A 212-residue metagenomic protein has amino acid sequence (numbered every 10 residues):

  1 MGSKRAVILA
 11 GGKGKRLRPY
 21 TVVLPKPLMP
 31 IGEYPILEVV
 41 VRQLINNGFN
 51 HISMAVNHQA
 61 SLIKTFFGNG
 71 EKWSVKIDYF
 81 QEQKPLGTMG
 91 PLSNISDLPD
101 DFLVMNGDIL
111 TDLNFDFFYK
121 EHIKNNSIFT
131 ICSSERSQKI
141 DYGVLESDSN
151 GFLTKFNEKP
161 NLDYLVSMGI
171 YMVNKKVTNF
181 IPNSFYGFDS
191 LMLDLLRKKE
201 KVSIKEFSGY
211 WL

Functional and structural regions predicted by a protein language model:
M1-T21, L28: N-proximal low-complexity "stem/linker" segments adjacent to membrane-targeting elements
G2-I8, P30, Y34-N106, L110 (+3 more regions): Conserved N-terminal catalytic core of the sugar/cofactor nucleotidyltransferase
G11, N57, S134-E135: Histidine-centered beta-alpha loop that forms part of the nucleotide-sugar donor binding/catalytic region in diverse
L28, L145-S147, I204: A structural signal for short hydrophobic beta-strand segments in well-ordered beta-sheet cores
F49, P99, N126-S127, E200: Short, high-confidence coil segments that cap the C-terminus of an alpha-helix and link into the following beta-strand
L103, L110, D116-I123, R136-K139 (+1 more regions): Catalytic-core segments of class I nucleotidyltransferases/pyrophosphorylases that form NMP-activated intermediates
N125-E135: A short, conserved acidic/glycine-rich loop-to-beta-strand motif that forms the donor nucleotide-sugar/metal
